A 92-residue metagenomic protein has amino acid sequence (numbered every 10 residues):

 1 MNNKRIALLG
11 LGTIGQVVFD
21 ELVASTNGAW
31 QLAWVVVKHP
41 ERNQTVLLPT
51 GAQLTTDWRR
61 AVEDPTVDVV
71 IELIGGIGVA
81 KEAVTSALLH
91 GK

Functional and structural regions predicted by a protein language model:
N2-K4: Nucleotide donor/acceptor-binding cores
I6-L8, E72: Hydrophobic Val/Ile/Leu positions in short beta-strands of Rossmann-like dinucleotide-binding domains
L11: Glycine-rich Rossmann-fold phosphate-binding loop(s) that bind the pyrophosphate of adenine dinucleotide cofactors
G15-Q16: N-terminal Rossmann-fold NAD(P) dinucleotide-binding loop
A24-L47: NAD(P)-binding Rossmann-fold cofactor-contacting core
P49-T56: Active-site regions of enzymes building and remodeling cell-envelope glycoconjugates
T56-H90: Beta-loop-alpha module in the N-terminal Rossmann-like domain of NAD(P)-dependent dehydrogenases, especially those
